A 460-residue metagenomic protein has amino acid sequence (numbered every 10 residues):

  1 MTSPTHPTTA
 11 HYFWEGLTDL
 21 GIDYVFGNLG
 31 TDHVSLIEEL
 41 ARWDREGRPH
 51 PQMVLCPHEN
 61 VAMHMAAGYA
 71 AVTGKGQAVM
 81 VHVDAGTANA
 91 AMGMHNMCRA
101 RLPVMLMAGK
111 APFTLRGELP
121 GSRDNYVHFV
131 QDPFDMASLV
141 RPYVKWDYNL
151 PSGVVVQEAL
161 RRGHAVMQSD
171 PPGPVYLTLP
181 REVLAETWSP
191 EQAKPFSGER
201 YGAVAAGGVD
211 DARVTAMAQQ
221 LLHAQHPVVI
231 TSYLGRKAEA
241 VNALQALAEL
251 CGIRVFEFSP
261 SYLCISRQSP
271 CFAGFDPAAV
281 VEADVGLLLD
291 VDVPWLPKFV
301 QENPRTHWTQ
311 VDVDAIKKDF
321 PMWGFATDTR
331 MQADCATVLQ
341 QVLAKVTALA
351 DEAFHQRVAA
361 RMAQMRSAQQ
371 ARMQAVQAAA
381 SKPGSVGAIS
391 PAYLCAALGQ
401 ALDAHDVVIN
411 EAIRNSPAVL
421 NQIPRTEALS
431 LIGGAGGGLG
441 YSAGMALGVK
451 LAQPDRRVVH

Functional and structural regions predicted by a protein language model:
M1-P4, V154, R305, T309-A412: Phosphate/pyrophosphate-binding active-site segments
A10-G21, T31-L40, A363-D455: Active-site diphosphate/adenylate-binding microenvironment
Y12-D23, G68-G74, A165-P171, R213-P227 (+3 more regions): Glycine-rich phosphate/diphosphate-binding loops that line cofactor/substrate pockets in enzymes
D23-G27, P51-V54, V72-A111, I230 (+2 more regions): A short, small-residue-rich loop immediately preceding and capping a beta-strand
F26-A67, M80, G109-P112, V209-D210 (+2 more regions): Anionic-ligand anchoring segments at beta-strand to alpha-helix junctions in alpha/beta enzyme folds, i.e., glycine
V72-K75, D124-D170, E282, A326-R330 (+2 more regions): Conserved thiamine diphosphate
F134, A159-R162, V166-H223: Conformationally flexible catalytic loops at phosphate/diphosphate-handling active centers
G274-A326: Phosphate/diphosphate-binding loops
